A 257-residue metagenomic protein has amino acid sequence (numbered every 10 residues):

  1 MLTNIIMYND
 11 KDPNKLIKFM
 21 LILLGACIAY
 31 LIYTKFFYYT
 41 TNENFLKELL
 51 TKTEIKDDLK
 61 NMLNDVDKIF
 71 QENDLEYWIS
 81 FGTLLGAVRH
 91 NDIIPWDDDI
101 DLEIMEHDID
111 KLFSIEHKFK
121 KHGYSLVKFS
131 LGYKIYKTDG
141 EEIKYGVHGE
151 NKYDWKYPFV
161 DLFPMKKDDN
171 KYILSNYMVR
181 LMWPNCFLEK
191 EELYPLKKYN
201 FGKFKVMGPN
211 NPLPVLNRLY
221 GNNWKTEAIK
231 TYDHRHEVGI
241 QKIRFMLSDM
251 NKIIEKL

Functional and structural regions predicted by a protein language model:
M1-D12: N-terminal Lys/Arg-rich, disordered targeting/topogenic segments
D10-M62: N-terminal regions immediately upstream of nucleotidyltransferase
L23, E48-Q71, F119-R180, P184-L219 (+1 more regions): Conserved catalytic core of two-metal-ion nucleotidyltransferases
D67-I100: Active-site nucleotide-donor binding segment shared across nucleotidyl transfer reactions
I79-F81, I104-E106, P164: A cross-domain feature marking catalytic cores of carbohydrate-active enzymes and several ubiquitous metabolic/repair
N91-L112, K203: Catalytic metal-binding acidic patch
E103-K128: Active-site surface patch of divalent metal-dependent phosphodiester/phosphate bond hydrolases
